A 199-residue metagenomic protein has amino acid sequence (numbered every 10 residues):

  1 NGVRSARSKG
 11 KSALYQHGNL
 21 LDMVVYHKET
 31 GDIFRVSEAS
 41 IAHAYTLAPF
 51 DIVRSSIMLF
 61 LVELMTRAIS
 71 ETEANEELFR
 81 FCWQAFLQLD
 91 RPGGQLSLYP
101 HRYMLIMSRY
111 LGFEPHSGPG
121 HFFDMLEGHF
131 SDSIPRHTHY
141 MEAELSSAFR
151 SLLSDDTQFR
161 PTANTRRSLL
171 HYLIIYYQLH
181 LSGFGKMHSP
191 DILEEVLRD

Functional and structural regions predicted by a protein language model:
N1-D199: Non-catalytic alpha-helical scaffolds and adjoining flexible linkers that form interface surfaces for assembly
